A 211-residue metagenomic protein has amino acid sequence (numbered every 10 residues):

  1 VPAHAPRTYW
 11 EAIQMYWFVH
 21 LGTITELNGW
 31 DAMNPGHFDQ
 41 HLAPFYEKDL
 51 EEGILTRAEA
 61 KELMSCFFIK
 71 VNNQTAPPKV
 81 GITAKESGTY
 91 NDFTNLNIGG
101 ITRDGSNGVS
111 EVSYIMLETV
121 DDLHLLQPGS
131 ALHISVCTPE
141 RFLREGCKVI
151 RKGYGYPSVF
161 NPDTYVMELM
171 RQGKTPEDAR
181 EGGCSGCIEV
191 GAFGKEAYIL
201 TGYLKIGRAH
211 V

Functional and structural regions predicted by a protein language model:
V1-H210: Conserved catalytic cores of very large enzyme subunits
